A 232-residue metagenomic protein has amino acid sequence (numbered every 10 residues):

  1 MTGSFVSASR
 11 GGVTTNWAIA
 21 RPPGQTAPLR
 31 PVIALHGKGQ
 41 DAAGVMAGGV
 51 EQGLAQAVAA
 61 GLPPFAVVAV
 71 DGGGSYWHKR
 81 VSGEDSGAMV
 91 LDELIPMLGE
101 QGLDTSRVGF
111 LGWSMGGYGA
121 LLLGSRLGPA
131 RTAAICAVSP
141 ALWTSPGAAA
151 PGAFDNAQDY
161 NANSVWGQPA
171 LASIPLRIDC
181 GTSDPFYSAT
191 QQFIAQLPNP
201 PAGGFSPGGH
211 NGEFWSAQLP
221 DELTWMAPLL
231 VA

Functional and structural regions predicted by a protein language model:
M1-A232: Non-catalytic cap/lid and distal C-terminal segments of serine-dependent acyl enzymes
